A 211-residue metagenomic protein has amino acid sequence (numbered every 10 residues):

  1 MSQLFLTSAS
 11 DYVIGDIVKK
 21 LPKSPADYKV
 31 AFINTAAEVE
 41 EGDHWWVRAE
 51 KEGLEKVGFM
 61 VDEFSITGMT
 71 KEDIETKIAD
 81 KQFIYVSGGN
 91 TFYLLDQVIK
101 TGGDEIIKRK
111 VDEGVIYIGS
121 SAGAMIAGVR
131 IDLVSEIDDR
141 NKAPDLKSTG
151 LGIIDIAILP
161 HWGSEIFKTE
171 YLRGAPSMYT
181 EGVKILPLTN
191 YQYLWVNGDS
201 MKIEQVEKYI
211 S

Functional and structural regions predicted by a protein language model:
M1-A26, F32-E38, G42-R48, G53 (+1 more regions): C-terminal and late-domain segments of enzyme folds
A9-I14, I66-M69, T101: Short beta->alpha connector loops
A37-I99: Portal/gating segments that form or line small-molecule/metal binding sites
K77, T101-G114: Catalytic-core regions built around general acid/base machinery
Y85-G88, V111-V129: Catalytic nucleophile loop
F92, A124-A127, Y193-W195: Short, active-site-adjacent cap segments at secondary-structure transitions
I107, I116, M125-D145: A glycine-rich, often tryptophan-bearing local segment used as a flexible ligand/cofactor-contacting loop or short
